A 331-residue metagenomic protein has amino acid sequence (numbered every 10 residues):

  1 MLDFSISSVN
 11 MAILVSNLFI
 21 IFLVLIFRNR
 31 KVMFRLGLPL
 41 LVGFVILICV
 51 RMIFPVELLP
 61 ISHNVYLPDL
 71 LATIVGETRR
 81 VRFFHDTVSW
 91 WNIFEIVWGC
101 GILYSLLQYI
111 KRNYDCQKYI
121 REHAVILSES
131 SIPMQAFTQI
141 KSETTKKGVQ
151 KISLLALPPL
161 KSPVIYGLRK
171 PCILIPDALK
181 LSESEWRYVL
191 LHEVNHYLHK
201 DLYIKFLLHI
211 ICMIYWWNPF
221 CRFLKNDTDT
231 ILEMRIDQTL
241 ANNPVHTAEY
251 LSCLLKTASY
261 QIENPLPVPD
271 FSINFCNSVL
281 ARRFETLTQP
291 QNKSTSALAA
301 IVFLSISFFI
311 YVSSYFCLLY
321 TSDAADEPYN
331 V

Functional and structural regions predicted by a protein language model:
L2-P68, S89-Y315: Membrane-embedded and juxtamembrane structural elements of multi-pass membrane proteins
Y66-F83: Membrane-interfacial helical/loop segments at transmembrane boundaries in membrane proteins
Y320-D326: Conserved small/polar residues in nucleotide/adenosyl-binding loops
P328-V331: N-terminal low-complexity segments that are often proline-rich with Ser/Thr-Pro
